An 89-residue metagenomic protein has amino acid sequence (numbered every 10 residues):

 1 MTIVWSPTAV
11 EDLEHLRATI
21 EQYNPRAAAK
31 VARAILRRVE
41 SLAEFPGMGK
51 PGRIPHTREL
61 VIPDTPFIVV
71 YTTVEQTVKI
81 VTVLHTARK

Functional and structural regions predicted by a protein language model:
T2-T57, V74-T77: Basic, Lys/Arg-enriched alpha-helical interface segments
I62, P66-I68, T72-K89: Enriched for short, Lys/Arg-rich terminal
